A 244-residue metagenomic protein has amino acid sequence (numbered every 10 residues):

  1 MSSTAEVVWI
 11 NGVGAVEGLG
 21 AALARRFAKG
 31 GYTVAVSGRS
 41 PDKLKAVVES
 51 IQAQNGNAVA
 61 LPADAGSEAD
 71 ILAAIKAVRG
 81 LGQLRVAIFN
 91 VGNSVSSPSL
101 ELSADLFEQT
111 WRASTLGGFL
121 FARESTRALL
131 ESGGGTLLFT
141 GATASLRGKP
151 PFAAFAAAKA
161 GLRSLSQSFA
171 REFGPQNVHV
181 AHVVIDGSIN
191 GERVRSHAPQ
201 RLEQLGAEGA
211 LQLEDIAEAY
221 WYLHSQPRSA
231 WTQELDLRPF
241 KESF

Functional and structural regions predicted by a protein language model:
S2-V34: Canonical Rossmann dinucleotide-binding motif of NAD(H)/NADP(H)-dependent dehydrogenases/reductases, specifically
T4-V7, G56-N57, Q83-R85, P98 (+2 more regions): Active-site loop of short-chain dehydrogenase/reductase
G12-G14, T136-G161, S166-Q167, R171-G174 (+1 more regions): Catalytic loop of short-chain dehydrogenase/reductase
A53-E68: Rossmann-fold cofactor-recognition segment
P98-S99, S103-W111: Substrate-binding pocket helix/loop in short-chain dehydrogenase/reductase
A122-R123, Q167: A short, exposed helix-loop element centered on a Lys and neighboring polar residues
P175-G187, Q200-F244: C-terminal helical subdomain
